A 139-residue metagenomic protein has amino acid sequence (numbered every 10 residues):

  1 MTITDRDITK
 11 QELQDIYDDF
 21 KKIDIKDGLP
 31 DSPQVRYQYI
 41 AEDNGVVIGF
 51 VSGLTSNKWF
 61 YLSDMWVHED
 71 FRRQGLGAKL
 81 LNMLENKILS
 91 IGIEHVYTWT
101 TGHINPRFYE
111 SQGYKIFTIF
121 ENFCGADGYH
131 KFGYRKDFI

Functional and structural regions predicted by a protein language model:
I3-S63, H103, I119-N122: Acetyl-CoA-dependent GNAT
I16, Y109-E110, Y114: Conserved active-site tyrosine of GNAT-family acetyltransferases
E42-N44, R135-F138: Active-site beta-strand termini and strand-to-loop segments that position acidic
M65-R73: A short, internal acetyl-CoA/4′-phosphopantetheine-binding micro-motif in the GNAT/acyltransferase core
R73-N86, S111: Conserved acetyl-CoA-binding loop-helix of GNAT-fold acetyltransferases
I88-T101: Conserved GNAT acetyl-CoA-binding A-motif
Y97-W99, K115-G133: Conserved catalytic-core motifs of GNAT/GCN5-like acyltransferases
